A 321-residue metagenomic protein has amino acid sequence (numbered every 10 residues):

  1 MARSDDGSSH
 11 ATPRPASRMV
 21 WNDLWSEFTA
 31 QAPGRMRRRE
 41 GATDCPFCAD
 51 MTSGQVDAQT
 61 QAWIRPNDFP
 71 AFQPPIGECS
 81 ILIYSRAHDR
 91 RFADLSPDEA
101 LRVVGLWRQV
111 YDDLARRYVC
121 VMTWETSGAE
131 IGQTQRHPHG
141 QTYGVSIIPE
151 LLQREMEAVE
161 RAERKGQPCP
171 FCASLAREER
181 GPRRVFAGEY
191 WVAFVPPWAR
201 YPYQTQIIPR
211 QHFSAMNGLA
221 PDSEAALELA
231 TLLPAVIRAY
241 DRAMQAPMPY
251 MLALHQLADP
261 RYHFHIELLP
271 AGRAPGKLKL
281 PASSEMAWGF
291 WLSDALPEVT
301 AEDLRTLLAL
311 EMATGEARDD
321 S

Functional and structural regions predicted by a protein language model:
M1-H137, Y143-S214, D241-R242, A246-S321: Active-site microenvironments that recognize anionic phosphate/pyrophosphate groups
A100, V104, D222, A226-L229 (+1 more regions): Generic alpha-helical secondary structure
M216-L227, W291-L292: Short, contiguous acidic/charged loop-to-helix segments that flank catalytic cores in large enzymes
T231-A239, M248: Internal helical hairpin/lid segments
